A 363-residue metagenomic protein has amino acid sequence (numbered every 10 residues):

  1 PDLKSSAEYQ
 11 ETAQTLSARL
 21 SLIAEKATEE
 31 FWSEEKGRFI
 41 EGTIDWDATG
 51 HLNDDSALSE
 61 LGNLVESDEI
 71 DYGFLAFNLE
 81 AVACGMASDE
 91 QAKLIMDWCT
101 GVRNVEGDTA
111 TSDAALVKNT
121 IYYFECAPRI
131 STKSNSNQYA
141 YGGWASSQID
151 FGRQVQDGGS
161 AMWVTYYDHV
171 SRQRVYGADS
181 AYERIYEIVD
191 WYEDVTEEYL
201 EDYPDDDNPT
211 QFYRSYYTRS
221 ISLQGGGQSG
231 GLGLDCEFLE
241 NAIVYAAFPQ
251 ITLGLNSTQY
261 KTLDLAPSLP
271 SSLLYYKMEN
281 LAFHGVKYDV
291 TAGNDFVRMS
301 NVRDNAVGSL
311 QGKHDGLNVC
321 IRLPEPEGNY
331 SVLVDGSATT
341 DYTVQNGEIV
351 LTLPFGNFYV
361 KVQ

Functional and structural regions predicted by a protein language model:
P1-Q14, A24, G356-Q363: Acidic/polar, glycine-enriched structural segments that form the non-catalytic walls/loops of the carbohydrate-binding
D2-K4, E11-Q14, A18, E41-S257: Active-site core of glycosidic bond-cleaving carbohydrate-active enzymes
E8-R19, I23-E25, E29-K36, G107: Large, well-folded core regions of big proteins
K36-G37, G50, G62, G285 (+2 more regions): Detector for glycine-centered tight turns/loop "hinges" at secondary-structure junctions
Q154, Y167-Q363: Non-catalytic C-terminal accessory modules of carbohydrate-active enzymes
